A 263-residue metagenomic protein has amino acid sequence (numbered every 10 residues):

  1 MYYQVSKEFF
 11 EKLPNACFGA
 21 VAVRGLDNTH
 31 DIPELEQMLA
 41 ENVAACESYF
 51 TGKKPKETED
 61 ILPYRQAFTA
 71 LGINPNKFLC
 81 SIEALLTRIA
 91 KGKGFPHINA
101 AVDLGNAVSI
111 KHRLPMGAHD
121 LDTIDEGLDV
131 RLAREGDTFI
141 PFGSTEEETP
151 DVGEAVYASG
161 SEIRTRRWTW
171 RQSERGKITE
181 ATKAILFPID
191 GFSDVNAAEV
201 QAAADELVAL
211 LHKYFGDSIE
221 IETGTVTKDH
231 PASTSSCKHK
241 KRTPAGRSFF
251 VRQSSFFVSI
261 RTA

Functional and structural regions predicted by a protein language model:
M1, R261-A263: Accessible peptide chain termini
M1-C237: Charge-biased, low-complexity intrinsically disordered regions
K238-F256, T262: Positively charged N-terminal leader segments that act as targeting/secretion signals
